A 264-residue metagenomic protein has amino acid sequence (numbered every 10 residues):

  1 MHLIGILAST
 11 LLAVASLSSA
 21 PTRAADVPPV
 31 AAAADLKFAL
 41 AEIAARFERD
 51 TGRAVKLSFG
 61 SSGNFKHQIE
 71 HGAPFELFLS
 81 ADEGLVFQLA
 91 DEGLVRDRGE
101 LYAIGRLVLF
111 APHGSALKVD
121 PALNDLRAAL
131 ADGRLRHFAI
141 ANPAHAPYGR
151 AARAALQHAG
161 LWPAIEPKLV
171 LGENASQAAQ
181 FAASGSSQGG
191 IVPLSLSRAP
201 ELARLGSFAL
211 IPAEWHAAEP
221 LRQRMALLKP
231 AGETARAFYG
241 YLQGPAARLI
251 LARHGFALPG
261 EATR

Functional and structural regions predicted by a protein language model:
G5-S18: Bacterial N-terminal signal peptides
T22-G63, H67-A73, S80-E83, F87-V95 (+2 more regions): Exported/periplasmic ABC-transporter solute-binding proteins
